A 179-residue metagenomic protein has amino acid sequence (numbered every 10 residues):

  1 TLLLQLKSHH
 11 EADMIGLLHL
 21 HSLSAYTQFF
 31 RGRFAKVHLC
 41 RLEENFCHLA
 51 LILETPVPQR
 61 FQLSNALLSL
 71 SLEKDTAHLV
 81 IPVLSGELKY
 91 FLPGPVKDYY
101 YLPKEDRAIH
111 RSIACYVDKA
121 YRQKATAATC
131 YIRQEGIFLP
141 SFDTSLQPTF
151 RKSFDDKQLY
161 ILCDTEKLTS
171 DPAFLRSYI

Functional and structural regions predicted by a protein language model:
T1-I179: DEDD superfamily 3′-5′ metal-dependent exonuclease/proofreading module
